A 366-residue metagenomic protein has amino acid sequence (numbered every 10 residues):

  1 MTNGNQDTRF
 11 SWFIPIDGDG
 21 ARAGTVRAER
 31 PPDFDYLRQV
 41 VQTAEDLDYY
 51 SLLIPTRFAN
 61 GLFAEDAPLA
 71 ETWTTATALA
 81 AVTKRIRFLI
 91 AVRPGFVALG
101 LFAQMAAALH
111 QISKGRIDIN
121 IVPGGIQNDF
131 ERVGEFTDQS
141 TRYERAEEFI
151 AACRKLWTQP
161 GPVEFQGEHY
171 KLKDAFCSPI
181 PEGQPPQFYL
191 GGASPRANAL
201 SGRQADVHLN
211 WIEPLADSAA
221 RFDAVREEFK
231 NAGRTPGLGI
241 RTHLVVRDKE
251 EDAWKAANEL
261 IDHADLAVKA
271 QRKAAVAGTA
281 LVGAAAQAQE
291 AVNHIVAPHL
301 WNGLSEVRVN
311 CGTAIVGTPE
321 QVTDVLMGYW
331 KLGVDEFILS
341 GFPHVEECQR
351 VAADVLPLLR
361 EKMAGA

Functional and structural regions predicted by a protein language model:
M1-V82, I180-P186: N-terminal beta1-alpha1-beta2 module of alpha/beta enzyme domains
T2-N5, E45-D46, T77-K84, A106 (+4 more regions): Acidic (Asp/Glu)-rich catalytic clusters
T2-T8, W12-I16, Q42-D46, V133 (+3 more regions): An alpha-helical appendage that flanks or caps ligand/catalytic pockets
T8-W12, L52-I54, F88-V92, I117-I121 (+4 more regions): Hydrophobic faces of well-ordered beta-strands that scaffold small-molecule active sites in alpha/beta enzyme cores
G20-F34, A91-G100, F136, E182-A193 (+2 more regions): Active-site mouth loops of central-metabolism enzymes
P31-A44, F102, G191-L200, T318-Y329: Short, acidic/polar
A44, D48, L79, L109 (+7 more regions): Conserved, mostly hydrophobic/aromatic
F63-L89, R145-F149, A353-A366: Alpha-helix-loop-beta-strand connector modules within alpha/beta enzyme cores
